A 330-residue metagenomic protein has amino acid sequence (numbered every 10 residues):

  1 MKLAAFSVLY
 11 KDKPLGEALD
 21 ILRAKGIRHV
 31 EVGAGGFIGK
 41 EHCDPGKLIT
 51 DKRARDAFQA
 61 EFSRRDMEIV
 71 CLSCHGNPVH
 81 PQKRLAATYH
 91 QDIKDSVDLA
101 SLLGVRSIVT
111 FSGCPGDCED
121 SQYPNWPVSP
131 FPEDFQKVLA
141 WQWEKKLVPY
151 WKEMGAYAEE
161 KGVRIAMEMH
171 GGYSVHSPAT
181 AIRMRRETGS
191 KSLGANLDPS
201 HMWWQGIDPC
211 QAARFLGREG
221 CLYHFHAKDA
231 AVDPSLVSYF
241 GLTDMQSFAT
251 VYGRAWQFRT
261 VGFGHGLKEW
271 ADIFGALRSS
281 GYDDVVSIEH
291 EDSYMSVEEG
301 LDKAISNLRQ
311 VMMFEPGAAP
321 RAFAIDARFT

Functional and structural regions predicted by a protein language model:
K2-L3, H29-V30, L72, F135-F263 (+3 more regions): Acidic/histidine-rich catalytic cores of soluble enzymes
A5, L22, V30, F62 (+9 more regions): Conserved, mostly hydrophobic/aromatic
L9-K11, A34-I38, G76-P78, S112-G116 (+4 more regions): Active-site-proximal loop/turn and secondary-structure-junction residues that shape catalytic pockets, frequently
Y10, S287-G300, I325-D326: A short, acidic, flexible beta-alpha connecting loop/helix-capping segment that sits on the rim of active
E17, I21, A57, E61-R65 (+3 more regions): Active-site acidic/histidine proton-transfer and metal-coordination neighborhood in alpha/beta enzyme cores
A18-I38, G104-S107: Catalytic domains of carbohydrate-active enzymes, especially glycoside hydrolases
G33-A57, G113-E119: Glycine-rich, proline-tolerant flexible connector loops at the mouths of alpha/beta enzymes
V297-G317: C-terminal helical cap(s) of enzyme catalytic domains, especially alpha/beta-barrels
